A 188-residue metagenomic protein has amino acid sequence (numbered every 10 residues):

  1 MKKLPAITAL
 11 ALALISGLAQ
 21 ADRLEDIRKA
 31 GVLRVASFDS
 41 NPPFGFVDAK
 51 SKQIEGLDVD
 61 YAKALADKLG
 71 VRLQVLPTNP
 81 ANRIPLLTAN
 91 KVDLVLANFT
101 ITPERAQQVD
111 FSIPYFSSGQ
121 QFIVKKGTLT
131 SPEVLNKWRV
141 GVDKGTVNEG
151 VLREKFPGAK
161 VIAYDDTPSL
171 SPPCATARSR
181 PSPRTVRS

Functional and structural regions predicted by a protein language model:
S16-L18: N-terminal signal peptide c-region/cleavage motif recognized by signal peptidases
L24, I54-D58, A106-Y115: A structural signal for short loop-to-beta-strand junctions that line the ligand-binding cleft of periplasmic/secreted
E25-N98: Extracytoplasmic small-molecule ligand-binding "clamshell" domains of the periplasmic binding protein/Venus flytrap
G45-A49, A62-V71, V134, N148-D165: Ligand-binding cleft/hinge of the Venus flytrap
V59, Q74-P85, G127, I162-P172 (+2 more regions): Short helix-initiation/N-cap motifs at beta->coil->alpha
N82-P85, F99-Q107, V151-E154, R180-S188: A ligand-binding cleft/hinge motif common to bilobed small-molecule-binding domains
V109-Q121, N136, F156: Short Pro/Gly-enriched coil loops immediately N-terminal to beta-strands
V124-V140: Flexible hinge/capping segments at coil-to-helix
